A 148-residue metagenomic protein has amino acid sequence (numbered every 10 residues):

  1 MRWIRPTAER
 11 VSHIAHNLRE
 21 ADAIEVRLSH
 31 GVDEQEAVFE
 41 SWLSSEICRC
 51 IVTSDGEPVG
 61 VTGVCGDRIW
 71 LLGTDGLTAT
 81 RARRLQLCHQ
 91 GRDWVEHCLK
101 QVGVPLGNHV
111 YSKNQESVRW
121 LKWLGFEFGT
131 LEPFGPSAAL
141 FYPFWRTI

Functional and structural regions predicted by a protein language model:
M1-L18: A short beta-loop-alpha structural element at the N-terminal edge of CoA-dependent acyl/N-acetyltransferase catalytic
R27-I47: Active-site rim helix/loop that mediates acceptor-substrate recognition in acyltransferases
S44-V61: Conserved beta-hairpin
G63-D67: A conserved beta-strand-loop-helix scaffold within acyl/acetyltransferase catalytic domains
L71-H89: A short, internal acetyl-CoA/4′-phosphopantetheine-binding micro-motif in the GNAT/acyltransferase core
H89-L106: Conserved acyl-CoA
V102-K122, F134-S137: Conserved beta-strand-loop-alpha-helix junction that forms the acyl-donor binding cleft
F134-I148: C-terminal "cap" of GNAT-fold acetyltransferases
